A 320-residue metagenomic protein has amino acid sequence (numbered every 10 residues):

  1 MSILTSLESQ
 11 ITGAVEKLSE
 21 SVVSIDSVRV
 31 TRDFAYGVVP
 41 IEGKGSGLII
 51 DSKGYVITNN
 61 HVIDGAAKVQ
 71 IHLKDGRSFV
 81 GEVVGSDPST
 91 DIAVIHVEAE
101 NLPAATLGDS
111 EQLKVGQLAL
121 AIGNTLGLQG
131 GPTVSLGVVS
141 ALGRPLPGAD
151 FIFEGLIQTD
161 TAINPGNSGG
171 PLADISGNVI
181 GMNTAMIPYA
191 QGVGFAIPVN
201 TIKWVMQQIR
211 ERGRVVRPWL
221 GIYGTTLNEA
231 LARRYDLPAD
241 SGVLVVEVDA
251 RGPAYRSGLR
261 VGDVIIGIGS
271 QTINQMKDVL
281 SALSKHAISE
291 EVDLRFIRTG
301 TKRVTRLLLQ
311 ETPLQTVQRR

Functional and structural regions predicted by a protein language model:
M1-R233, A239-S241, A250, S284 (+2 more regions): Serine-dependent protease modules
V56-I57, A254-M276: Conserved PDZ fold ligand-binding element
G169, M206-Q207, V246, Y255 (+2 more regions): Generic hydrophobic alpha-helical scaffold/packing signal
I222, V248, G262, T272-M276 (+2 more regions): PDZ peptide-recognition modules
G242-R251, G269: Acidic- and glycine-rich mobile interface elements
